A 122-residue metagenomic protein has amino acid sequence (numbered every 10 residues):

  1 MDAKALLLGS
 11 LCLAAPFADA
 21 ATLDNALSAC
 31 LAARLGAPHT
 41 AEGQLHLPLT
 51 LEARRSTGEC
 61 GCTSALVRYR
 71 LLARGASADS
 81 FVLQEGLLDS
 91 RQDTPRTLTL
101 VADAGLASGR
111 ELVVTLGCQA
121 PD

Functional and structural regions predicted by a protein language model:
L6-A14: Sec-dependent N-terminal signal peptides
P16-G43: Transition segment at domain starts
Q44-T50: Short, solvent-exposed loop/turn segments enriched in Ser/Thr/Gly
T50-S56: Short edge beta-strand/loop segments characteristic of extracellular beta-sandwich folds
T57-S64: A short beta-turn/strand-edge loop motif at beta-sheet boundaries
A65-G75, L116: Extended low-complexity, serine/threonine- and proline-enriched intrinsically disordered segments
D79-D93: Solvent-exposed serine/threonine-rich low-complexity stretches and specific carbohydrate-binding patches
P95-D122: Terminal connector regions
